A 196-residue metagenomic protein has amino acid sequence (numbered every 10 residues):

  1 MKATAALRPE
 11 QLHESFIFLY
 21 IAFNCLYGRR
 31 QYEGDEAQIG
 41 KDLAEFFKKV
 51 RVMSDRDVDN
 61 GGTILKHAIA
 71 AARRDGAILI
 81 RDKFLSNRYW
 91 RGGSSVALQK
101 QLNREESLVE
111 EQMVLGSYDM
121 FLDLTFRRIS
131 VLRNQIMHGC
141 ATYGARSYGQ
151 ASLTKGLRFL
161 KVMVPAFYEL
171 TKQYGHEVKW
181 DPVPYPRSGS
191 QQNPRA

Functional and structural regions predicted by a protein language model:
M1-A5, S117-Y118: Short linear interaction motifs
L7-P9, R127-R128: A general structural signal for short secondary-structure junctions and capping/turn motifs
R8-F16, L122, L153: Aromatic-acidic/polar surface patches that form glycan- and anion
P9-E10, G34-A37, Y143-A151: Short, surface-exposed loop/turn segments at secondary-structure junctions
E10-E14, F18-L115: Helix-loop junctions and short alpha-helical segments
Y89-A196: Polyanionic, low-complexity intrinsically disordered segments
